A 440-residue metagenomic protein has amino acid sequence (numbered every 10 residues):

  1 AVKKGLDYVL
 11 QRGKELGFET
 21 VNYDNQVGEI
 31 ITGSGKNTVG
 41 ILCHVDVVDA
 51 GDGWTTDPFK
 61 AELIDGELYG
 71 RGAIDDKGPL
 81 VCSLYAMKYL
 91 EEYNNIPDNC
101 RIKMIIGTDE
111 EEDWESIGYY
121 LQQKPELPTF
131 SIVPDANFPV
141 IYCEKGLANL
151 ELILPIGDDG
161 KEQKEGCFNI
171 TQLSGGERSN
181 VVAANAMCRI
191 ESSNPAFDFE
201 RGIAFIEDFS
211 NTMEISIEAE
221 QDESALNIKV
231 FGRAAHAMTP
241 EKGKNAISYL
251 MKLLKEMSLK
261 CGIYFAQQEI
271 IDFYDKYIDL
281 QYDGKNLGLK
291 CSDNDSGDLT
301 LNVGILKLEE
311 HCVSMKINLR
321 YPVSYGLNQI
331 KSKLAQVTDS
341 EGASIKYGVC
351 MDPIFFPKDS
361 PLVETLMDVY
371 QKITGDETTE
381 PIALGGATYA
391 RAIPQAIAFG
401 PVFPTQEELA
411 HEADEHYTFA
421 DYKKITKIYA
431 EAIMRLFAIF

Functional and structural regions predicted by a protein language model:
A1-R71, E92-N99, V140: Acidic/His- and Gly-rich active-site-bordering loop/insert found across diverse amide/peptide-bond hydrolases
E19-Y23, I217-Q221, V303, I382: Short beta-strand
N25, C43-V45, T108-D109, P134-A136 (+3 more regions): Fold-independent oxyanion-binding glycine-rich loops and adjacent beta-strand/coil segments at enzyme active sites
G35-V39, I64-D65, P97-I102, E126-T129 (+4 more regions): Short coil/turn connectors at secondary-structure junctions
I41, L63-E112, E151-D158, A186-P195 (+5 more regions): Alpha-helical metal-binding/catalytic segments enriched in His/Glu/Asp
D76-Q163, I203-E207, N211, Q281-D295: Acidic/histidine-rich catalytic neighborhood of metal-dependent amide-processing enzymes
C143-K145, E151, P155-R233, A237-T300 (+1 more regions): Acidic-enriched catalytic cores of C-N bond-cleaving enzymes acting on peptides and small amides
A234, M238-C312, K316, R320-Q329 (+1 more regions): An extended, acidic, His-containing surface patch that forms the Zn2+-binding/catalytic region of metallohydrolases
